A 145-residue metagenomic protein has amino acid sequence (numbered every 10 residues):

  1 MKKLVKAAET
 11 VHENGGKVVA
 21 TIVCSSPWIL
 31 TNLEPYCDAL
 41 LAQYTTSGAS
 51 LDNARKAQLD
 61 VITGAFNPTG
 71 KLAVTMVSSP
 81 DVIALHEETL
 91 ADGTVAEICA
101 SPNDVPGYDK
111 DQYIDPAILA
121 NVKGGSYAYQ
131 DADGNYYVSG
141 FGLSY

Functional and structural regions predicted by a protein language model:
M1-Y145: C-terminal non-catalytic regions of proteins with extracellular/luminal or membrane-system context
